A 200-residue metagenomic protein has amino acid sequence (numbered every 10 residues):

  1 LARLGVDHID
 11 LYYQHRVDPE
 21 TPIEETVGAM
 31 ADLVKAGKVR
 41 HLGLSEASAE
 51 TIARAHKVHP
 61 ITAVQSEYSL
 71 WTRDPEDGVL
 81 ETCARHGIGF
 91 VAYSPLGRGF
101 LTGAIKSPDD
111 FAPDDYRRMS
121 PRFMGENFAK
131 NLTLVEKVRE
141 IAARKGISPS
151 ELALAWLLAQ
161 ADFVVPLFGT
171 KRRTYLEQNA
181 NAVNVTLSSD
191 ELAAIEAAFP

Functional and structural regions predicted by a protein language model:
L1-T21: Active-site groove signature of glycoside hydrolases
V17, T21-P200: Beta/alpha (TIM)-barrel catalytic core signal, keyed to glycine-rich beta->alpha loops juxtaposed to Asp/Glu that bind
